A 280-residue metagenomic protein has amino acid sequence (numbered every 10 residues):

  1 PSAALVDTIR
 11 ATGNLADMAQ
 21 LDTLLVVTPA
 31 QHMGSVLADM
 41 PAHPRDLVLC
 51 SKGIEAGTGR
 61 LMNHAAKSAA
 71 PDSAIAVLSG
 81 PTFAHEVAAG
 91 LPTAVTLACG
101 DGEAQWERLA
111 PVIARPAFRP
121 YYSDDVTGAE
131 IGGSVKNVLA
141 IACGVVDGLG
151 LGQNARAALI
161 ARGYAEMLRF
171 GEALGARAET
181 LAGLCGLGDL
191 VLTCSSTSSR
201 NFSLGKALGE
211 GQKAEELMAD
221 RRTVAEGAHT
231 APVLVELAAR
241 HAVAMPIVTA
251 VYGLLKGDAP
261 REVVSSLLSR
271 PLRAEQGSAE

Functional and structural regions predicted by a protein language model:
P1: Conserved N-terminal glycine-rich FAD pyrophosphate-binding loop of Rossmann-like flavoproteins
L5, A11-P92, L109-P111: Rossmann-like NAD(P)(H) cofactor-binding subdomain of soluble oxidoreductases
A11-T12, V27-A30, G34, A56 (+15 more regions): Electropositive phosphate-/nucleotide-binding environments in soluble metabolic enzymes
L24, L47, V95-T96, R119 (+1 more regions): Short, well-ordered beta-strand core segments
L49, A74-S79, P120-D124, G183 (+1 more regions): General beta-strand structural signal in soluble alpha/beta enzymes
K52-I54, S79-F83, D101-G102, D124-G128 (+4 more regions): Glycine-rich beta-alpha junction loops
A65-A74, P92-T180: Internal alpha-helical scaffold of NAD(P)-dependent oxidoreductase catalytic cores
C143-D147, E172-A182, G186-E280: NAD(P)-dependent Rossmann-like dehydrogenase/reductase catalytic/cofactor-binding core
